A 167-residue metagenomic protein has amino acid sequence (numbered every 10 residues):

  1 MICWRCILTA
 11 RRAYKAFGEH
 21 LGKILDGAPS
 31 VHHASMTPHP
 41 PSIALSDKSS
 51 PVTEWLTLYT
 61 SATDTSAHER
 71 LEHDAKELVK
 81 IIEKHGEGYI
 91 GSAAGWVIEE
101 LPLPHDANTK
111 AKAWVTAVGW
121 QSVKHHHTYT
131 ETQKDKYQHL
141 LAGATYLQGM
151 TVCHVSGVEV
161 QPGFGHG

Functional and structural regions predicted by a protein language model:
I2-G167: Short S/T/G/P-rich N-terminal loop/turn motif that feeds into the first structured element of a domain
